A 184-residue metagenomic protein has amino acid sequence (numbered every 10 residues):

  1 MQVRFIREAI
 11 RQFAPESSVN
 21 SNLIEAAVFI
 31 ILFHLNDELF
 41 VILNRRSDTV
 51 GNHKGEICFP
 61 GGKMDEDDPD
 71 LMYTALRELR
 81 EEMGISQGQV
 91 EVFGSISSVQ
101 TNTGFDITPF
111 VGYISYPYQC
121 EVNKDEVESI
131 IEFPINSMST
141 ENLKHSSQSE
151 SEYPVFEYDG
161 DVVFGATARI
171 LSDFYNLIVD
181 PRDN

Functional and structural regions predicted by a protein language model:
M1-L23: Entry/capping segment at the start of metal-dependent catalytic domains with acidic active-site entry clusters
V3, F164-T167: Generic structural signal for well-ordered, non-membrane alpha-helical segments in soluble metabolic enzymes
A14-S17, F33, I178, R182: Short amphipathic alpha-helical segments enriched in hydrophobics
S17-F59: N-terminal strand-loop-strand
I31, T167-Y175: Buried hydrophobic packing segments
T49, K63-D159, V163, L177-N184: Unchanged
